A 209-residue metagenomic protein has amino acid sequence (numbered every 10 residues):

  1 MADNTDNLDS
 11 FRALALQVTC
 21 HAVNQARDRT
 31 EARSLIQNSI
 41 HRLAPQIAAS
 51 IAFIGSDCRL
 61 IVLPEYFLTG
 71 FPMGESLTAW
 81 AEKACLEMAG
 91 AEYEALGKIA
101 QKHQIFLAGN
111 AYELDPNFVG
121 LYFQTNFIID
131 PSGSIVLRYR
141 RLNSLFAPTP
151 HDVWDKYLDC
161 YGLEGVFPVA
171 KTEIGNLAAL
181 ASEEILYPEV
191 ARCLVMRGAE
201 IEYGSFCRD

Functional and structural regions predicted by a protein language model:
A2-V18, V169-A178, I201: Beta-strand-turn-beta hairpins that frame and shape the catalytic cleft of phosphate-ester-processing enzymes
D9-F11, S56-R59, H103-F106, G175 (+1 more regions): Loop/turn elements at helix/coil->beta-strand transitions in domains of secreted/extracellular proteins
L14-L16, V62, A108, Y203: Hydrophobic/aromatic beta-strand patches that form the interior of the parallel beta-sheet core in alpha/beta enzyme
L16-H21, P64-F67: Short loop/turn segments at strand-loop or loop-helix junctions that form parts of catalytic or ligand-binding pockets
C20-N24, G74-S76: Short, basic/glycine-rich phosphate-binding loops at helix/coil junctions that contact nucleotide phosphates
A22-N38, H151-D155: Acidic/histidine-rich helix-loop elements that form or flank divalent-metal/phosphate-binding sites at the catalytic
Q37, H41-S132, V136-R140, A147 (+1 more regions): Cys-nucleophile CN-hydrolase/nitrilase-fold catalytic domain and related Cys-dependent amidase chemistry that acts on
E94, L114-D209: Active-site catalytic loop in hydrolytic enzyme cores
